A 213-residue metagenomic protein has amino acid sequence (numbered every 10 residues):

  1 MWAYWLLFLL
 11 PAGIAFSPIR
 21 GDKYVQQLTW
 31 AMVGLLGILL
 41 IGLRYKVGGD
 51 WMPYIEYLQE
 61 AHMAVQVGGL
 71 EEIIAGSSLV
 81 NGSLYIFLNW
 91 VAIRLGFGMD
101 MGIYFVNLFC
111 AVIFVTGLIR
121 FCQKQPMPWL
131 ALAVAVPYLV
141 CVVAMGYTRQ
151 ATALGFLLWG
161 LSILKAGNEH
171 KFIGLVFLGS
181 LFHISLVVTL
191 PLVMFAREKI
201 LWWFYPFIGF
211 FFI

Functional and structural regions predicted by a protein language model:
M1-I213: Terminal, non-globular segments
